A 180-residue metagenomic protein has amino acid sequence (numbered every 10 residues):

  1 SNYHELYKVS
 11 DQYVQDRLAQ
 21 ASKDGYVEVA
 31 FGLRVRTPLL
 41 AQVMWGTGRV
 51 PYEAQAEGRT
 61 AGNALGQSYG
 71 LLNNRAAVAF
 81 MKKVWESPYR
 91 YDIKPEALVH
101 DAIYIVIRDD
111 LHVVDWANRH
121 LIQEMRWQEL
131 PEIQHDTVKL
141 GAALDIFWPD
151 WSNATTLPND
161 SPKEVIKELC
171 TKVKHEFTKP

Functional and structural regions predicted by a protein language model:
S1-P180: Conserved catalytic core of nucleotide polymerization and phosphodiester-bond processing enzymes
